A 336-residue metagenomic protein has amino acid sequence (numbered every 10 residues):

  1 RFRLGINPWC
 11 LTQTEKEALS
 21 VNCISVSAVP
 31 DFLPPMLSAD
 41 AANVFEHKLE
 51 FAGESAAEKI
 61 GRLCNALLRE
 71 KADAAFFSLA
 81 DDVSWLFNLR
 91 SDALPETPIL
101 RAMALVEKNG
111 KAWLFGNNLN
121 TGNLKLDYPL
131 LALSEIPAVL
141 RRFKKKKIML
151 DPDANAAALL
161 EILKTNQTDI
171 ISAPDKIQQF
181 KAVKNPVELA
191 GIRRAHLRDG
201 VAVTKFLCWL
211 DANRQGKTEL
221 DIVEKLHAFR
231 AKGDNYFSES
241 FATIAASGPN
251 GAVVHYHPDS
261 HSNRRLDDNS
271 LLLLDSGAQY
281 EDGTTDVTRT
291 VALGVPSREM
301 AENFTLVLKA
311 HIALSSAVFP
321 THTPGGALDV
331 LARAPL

Functional and structural regions predicted by a protein language model:
R1-L336: Active-site neighborhoods and metal-handling regions in enzymes and metal-associated proteins
